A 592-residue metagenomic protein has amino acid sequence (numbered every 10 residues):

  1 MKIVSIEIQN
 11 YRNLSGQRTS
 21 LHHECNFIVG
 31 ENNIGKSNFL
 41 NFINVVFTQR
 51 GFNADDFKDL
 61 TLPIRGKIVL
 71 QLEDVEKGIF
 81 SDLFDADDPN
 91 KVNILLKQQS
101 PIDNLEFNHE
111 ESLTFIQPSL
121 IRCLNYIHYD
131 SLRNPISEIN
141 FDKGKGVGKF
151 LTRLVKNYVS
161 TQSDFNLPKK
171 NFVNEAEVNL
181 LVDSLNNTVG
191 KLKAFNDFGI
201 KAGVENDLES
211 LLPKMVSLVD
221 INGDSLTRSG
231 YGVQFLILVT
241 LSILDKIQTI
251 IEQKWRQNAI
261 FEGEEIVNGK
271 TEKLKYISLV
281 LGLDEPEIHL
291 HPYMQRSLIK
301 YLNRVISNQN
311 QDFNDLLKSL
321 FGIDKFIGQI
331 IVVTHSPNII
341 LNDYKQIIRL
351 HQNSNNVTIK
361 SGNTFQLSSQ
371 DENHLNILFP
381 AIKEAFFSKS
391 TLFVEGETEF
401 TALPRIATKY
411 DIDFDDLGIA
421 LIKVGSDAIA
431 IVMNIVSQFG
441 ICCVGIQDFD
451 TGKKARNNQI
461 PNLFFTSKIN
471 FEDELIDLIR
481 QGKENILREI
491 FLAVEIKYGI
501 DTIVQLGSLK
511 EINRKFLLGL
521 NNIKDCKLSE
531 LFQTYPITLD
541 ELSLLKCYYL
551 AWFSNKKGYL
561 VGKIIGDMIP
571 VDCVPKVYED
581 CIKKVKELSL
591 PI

Functional and structural regions predicted by a protein language model:
M1, Q49, L378-F393, E397-I592: Acidic, Mg2+-coordinating catalytic modules of nucleic-acid enzymes
M1-T48, G223-A381, L590-I592: Switch/communication elements of ASCE P-loop NTPase nucleotide-binding domains
L40-D88: Conserved P-loop NTP-binding catalytic core
G51-N53, V75, H109-I116, I200-A202 (+3 more regions): Short alpha-helical segments and helix-capping/turn motifs at coil-helix boundaries
L62-I68, N90-N93, I121-Y126, G328 (+4 more regions): Short glycine-/polar-rich loops that comprise or flank the Walker A/P-loop and associated switch/sensor motifs
V75-N166, N179, D415, F464 (+1 more regions): Electropositive, glycine-dotted interaction segments that contact anionic polymers or phosphate-rich ligands
N125, I277-V280, S390, C443: The start of beta-strands in P-loop NTPase/AAA+ ATPase cores
E138-D142, G148-E285: Extended helical coiled-coil dimerization/tether regions that scaffold and oligomerize large DNA-maintenance assemblies
